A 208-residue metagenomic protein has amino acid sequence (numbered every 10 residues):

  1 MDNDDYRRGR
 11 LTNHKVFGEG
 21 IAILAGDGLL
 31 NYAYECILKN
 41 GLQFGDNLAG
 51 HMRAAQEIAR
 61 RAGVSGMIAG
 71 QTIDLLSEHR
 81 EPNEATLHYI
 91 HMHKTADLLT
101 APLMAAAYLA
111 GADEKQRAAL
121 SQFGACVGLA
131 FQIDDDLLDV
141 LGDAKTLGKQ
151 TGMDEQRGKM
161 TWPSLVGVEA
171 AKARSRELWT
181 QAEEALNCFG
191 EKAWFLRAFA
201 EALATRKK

Functional and structural regions predicted by a protein language model:
M1-L186, E191-A204: Mg2+-dependent prenyl diphosphate-binding active-site environment of isoprenoid biosynthetic enzymes
R206-K208: Short cytosolic juxtamembrane segments of multi-pass membrane proteins
